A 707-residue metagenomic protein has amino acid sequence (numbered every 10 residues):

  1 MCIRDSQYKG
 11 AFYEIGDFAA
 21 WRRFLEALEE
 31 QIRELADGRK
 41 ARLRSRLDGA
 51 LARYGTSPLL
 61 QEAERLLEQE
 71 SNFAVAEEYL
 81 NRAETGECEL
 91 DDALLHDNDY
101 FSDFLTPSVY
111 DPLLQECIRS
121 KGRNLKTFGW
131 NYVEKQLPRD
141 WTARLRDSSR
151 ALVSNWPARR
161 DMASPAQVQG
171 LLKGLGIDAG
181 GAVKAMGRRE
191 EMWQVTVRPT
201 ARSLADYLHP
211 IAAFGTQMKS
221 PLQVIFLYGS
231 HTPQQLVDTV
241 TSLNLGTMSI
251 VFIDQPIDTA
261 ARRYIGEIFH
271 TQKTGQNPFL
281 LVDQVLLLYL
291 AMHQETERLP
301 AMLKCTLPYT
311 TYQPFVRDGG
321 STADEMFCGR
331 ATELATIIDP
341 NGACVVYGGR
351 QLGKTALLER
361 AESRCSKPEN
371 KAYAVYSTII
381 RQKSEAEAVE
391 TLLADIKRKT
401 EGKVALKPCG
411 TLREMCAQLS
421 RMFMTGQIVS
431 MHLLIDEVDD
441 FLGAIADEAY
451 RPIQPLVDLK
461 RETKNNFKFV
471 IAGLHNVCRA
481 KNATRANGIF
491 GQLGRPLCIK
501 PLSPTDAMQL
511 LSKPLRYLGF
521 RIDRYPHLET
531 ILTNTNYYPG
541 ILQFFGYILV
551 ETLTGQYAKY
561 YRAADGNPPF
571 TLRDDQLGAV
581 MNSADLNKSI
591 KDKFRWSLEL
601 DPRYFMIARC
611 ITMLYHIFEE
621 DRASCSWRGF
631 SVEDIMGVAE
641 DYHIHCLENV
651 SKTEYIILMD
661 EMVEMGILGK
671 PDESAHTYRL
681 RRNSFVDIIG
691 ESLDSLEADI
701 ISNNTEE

Functional and structural regions predicted by a protein language model:
D5-S6, Q235-L243, Y264-Q272, R413-N476 (+2 more regions): Conserved Walker B catalytic segment
Y207, H231, E297-G349, R360-R364 (+1 more regions): Walker A/P-loop-proximal flanking segment of P-loop NTPase domains
M248-V251, K367-K383: Conserved catalytic segments around the Walker B and adjacent sensor/switch elements of P-loop NTPase domains
R298-M326, K407-G410, E414, P501-F544: Amphipathic alpha-helical segments of the small helical/lid subdomains adjacent to P-loop NTPase cores
S321-A331, S363, R521-R524, Y537 (+2 more regions): Winged-helix-like regulatory helical subdomains adjacent to P-loop NTPase cores
V346-Y376: P-loop NTPase Walker A phosphate-binding motif
A374-S377, R381-L406: Conserved NTP-binding/hydrolysis module of P-loop NTPases
D440, A444-N536, G540, I548-Y557 (+2 more regions): The catalytic "switch" region of P-loop NTPases
